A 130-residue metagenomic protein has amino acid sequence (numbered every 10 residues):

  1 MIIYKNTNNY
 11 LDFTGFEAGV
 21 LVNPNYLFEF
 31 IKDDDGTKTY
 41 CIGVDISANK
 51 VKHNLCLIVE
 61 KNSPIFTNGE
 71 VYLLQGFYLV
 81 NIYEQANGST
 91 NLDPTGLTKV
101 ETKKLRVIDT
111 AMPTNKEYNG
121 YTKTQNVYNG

Functional and structural regions predicted by a protein language model:
M1, I42-I46, N68-G69: Beta-strand-rich interaction surfaces with strong enrichment in secreted/lumenal proteins
M1-T37: N-terminal "first-domain core" detector
T14-F16, I31, E60, Y83 (+1 more regions): A structural detector for beta-sheet-dominated domains
Y26-E29, Y72-G88: Short, aromatic- and glycine-rich surface loops/edge beta-strands on solvent-exposed regions
D35-T39, P64-F66, N87-L92: Short, surface-exposed beta-strand/loop "edge" segments at domain boundaries and coil↔beta transitions
T37-H53: Solvent-exposed serine/threonine-rich low-complexity stretches and specific carbohydrate-binding patches
L55-Q75: Signal that preferentially marks extracellular ectodomain short beta-strand elements of beta-sandwich modules
A86-G130: Short beta-strand elements
